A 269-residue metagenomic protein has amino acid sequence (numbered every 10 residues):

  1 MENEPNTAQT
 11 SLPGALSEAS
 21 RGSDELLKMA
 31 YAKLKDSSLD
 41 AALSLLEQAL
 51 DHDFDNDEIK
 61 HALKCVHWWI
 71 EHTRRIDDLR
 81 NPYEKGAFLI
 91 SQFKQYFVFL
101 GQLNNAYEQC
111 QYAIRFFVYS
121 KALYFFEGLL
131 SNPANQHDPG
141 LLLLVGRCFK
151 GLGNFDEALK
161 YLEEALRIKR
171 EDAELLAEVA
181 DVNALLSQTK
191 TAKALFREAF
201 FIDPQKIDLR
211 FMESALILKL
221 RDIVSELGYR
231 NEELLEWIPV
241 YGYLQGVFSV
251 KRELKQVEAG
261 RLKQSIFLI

Functional and structural regions predicted by a protein language model:
D24-E25, E58, G140-L142, R147 (+3 more regions): Start-of-helix register in tetratricopeptide repeats
A32-K33, A49, V66, Y112 (+2 more regions): Residue-level signature for tetratricopeptide repeat
K35-A41, E71-H72, G86, C110-F126 (+1 more regions): Helix-turn-helix repeat elements of alpha-solenoid scaffolds
L39-R75, R167-L175: Short, charge-rich amphipathic alpha-helical segments embedded in non-transmembrane helical bundles/solenoids
F54-H61, S91, E171-E178, F201-A215: Boundary/linker segments of alpha-helical solenoid repeat arrays
F99, L103, C110-A134, D138-L142 (+2 more regions): Eukaryotic alpha-helical solenoid repeat scaffolds
